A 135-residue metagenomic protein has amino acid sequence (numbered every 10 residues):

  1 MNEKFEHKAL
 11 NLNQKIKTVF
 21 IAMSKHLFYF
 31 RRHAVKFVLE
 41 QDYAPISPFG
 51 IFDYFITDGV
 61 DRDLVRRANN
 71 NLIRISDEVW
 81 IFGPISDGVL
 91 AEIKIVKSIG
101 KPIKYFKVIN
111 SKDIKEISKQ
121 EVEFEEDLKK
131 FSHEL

Functional and structural regions predicted by a protein language model:
M1-L135: Conserved catalytic or regulatory cores that recognize and/or transform ribose-phosphate-containing ligands
